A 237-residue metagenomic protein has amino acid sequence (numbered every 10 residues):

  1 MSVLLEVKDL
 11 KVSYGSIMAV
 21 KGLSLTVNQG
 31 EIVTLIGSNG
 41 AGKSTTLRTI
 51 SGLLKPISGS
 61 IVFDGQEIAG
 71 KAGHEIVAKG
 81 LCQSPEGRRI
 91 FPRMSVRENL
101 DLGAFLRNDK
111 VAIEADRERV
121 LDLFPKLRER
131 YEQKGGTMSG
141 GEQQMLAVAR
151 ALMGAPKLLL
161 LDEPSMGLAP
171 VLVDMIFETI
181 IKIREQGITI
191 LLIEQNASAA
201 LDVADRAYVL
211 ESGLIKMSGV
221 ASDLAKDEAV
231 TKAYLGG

Functional and structural regions predicted by a protein language model:
S2-G237: Glycine-rich phosphate-binding loops of nucleotide-dependent enzymes
